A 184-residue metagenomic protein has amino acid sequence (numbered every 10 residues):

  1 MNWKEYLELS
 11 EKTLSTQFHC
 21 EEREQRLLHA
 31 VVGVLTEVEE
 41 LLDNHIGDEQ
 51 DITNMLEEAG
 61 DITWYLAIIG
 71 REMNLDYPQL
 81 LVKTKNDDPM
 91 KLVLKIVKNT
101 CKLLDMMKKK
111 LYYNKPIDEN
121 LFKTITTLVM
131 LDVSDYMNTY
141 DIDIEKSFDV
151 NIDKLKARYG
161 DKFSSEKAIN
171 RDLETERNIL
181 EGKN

Functional and structural regions predicted by a protein language model:
M1-N184: Flexible "arm" and connector segments at domain edges
